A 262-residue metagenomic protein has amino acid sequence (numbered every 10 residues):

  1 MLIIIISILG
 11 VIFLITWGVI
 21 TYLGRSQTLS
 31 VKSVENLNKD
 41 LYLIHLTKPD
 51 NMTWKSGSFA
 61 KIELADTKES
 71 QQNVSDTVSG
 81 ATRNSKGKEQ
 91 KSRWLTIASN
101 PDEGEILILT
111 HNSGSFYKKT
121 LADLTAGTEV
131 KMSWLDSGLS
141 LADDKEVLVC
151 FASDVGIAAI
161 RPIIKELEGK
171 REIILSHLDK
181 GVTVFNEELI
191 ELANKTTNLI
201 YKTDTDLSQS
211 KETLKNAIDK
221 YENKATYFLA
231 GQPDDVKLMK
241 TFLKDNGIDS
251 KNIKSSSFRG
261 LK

Functional and structural regions predicted by a protein language model:
L2-G24, S113-K262: FNR/FR-type flavoprotein reductase catalytic core
L14-A126, D179: Ferredoxin-reductase
